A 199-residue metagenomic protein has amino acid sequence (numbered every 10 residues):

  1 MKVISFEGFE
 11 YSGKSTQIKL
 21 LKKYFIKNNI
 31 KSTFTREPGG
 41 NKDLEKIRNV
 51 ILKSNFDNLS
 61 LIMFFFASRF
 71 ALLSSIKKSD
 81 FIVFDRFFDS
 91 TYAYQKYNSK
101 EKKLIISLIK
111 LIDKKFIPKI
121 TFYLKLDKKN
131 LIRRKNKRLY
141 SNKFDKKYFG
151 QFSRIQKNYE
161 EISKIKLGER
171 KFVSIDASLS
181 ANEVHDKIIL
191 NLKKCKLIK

Functional and structural regions predicted by a protein language model:
F6: Hydrophobic anchor at the beta1->P-loop junction of P-loop NTPases
Y11: Walker A (P-loop) phosphate-binding loop of P-loop NTPases
K14: Conserved lysine of the Walker
Q17: Hydrophobic positions on the alpha1 helix immediately C-terminal to the Walker A/P-loop
K22, K129-K199: NTP-dependent small-molecule kinase module
K23-S32: Post-Walker A helix-loop "phosphate-sensing" segment adjacent to the P-loop in P-loop NTPases
T33-I112: ATP-dependent small-molecule kinase phosphotransfer cores that center on conserved nucleotide phosphate-binding segments
T91-K157: A glycine- and Lys/Arg-enriched "phosphate-lid" helix/loop adjacent to the NTP-binding pocket of small-molecule kinases
